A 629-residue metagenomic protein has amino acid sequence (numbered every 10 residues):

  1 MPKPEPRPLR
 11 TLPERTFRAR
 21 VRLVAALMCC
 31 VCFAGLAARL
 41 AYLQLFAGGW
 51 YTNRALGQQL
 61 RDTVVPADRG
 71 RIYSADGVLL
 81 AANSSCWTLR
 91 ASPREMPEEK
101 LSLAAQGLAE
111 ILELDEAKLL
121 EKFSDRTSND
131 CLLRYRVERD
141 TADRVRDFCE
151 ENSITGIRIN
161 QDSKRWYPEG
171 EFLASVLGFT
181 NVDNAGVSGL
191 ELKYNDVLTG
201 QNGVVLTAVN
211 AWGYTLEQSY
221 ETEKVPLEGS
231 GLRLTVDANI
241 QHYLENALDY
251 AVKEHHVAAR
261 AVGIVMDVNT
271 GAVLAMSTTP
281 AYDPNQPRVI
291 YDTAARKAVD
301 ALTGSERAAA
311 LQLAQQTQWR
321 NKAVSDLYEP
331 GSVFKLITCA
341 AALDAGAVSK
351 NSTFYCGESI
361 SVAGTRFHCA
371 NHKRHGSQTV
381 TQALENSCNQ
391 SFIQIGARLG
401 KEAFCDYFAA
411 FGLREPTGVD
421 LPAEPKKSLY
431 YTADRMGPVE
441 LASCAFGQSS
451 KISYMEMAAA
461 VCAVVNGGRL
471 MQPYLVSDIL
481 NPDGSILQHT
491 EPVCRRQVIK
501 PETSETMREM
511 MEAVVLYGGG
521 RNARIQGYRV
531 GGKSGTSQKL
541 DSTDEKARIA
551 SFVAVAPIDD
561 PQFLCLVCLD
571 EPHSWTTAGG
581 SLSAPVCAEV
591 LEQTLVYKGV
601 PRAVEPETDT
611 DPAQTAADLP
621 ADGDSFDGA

Functional and structural regions predicted by a protein language model:
M1-L302, L327, E402-G412, A523-Q526 (+3 more regions): Periplasmic/cell-envelope proteins involved in peptidoglycan metabolism and beta-lactam response
P2-P6, A81, N210-T222, N269-V333 (+5 more regions): Beta-lactam-recognizing serine transpeptidase/beta-lactamase-like catalytic domain environment
